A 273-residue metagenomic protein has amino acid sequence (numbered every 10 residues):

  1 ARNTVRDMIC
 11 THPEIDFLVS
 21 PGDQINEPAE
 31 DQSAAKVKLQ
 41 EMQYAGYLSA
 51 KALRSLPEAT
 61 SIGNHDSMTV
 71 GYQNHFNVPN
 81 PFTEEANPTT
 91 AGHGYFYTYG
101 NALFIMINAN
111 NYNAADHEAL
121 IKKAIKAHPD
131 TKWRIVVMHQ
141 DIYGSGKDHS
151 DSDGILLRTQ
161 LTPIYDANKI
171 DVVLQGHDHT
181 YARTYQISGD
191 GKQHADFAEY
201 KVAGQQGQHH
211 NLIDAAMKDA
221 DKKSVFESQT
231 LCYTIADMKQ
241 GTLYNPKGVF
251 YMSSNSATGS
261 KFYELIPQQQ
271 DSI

Functional and structural regions predicted by a protein language model:
A1-N3, D148-N168: Short, motif-level signal for alpha-helix interfacial/capping segments enriched in acidic residues and aromatics/proline
A1-V37: N-terminal active-site segment of His-dependent metallophosphoesterases
M8-I9, I125, Y165: Short hydrophobic patches on amphipathic alpha-helices that form coiled-coil/helix-mediated interaction surfaces
I15, S20-P28, H128-D148: Short acidic, glycine-rich surface-loop motifs adjacent to enzyme active sites
F17-D23, E58-N64, I107-N108, I135-H139 (+2 more regions): Active-site neighborhood of phospho(di)ester-bond hydrolases with catalytic His/Asp-centered motifs
N26, S67, I142-Y143, T180 (+1 more regions): Active-site micro-motifs of SAM-dependent methyltransferase domains
E30-D130, S152, Q160, Q186-I273: Extended active-site neighborhood of metal-dependent phosphoesterases/phosphodiesterases
